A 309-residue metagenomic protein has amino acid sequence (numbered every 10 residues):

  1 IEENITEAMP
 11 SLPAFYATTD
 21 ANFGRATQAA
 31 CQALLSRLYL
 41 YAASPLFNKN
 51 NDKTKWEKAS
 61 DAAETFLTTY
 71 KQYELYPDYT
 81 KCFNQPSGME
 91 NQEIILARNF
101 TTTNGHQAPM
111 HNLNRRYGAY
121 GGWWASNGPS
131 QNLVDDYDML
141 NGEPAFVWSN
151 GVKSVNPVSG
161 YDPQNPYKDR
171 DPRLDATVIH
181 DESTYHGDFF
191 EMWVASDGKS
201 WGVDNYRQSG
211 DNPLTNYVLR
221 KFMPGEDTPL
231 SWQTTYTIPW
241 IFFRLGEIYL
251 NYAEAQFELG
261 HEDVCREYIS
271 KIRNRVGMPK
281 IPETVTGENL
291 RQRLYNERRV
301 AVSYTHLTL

Functional and structural regions predicted by a protein language model:
E2-Y117, G121-W124, N141-L309: Acidic/polar-rich alpha-helix caps and helix-coil junctions
S130, V134: Acidic-aromatic substrate-binding/catalytic surfaces of carbohydrate-active enzymes
